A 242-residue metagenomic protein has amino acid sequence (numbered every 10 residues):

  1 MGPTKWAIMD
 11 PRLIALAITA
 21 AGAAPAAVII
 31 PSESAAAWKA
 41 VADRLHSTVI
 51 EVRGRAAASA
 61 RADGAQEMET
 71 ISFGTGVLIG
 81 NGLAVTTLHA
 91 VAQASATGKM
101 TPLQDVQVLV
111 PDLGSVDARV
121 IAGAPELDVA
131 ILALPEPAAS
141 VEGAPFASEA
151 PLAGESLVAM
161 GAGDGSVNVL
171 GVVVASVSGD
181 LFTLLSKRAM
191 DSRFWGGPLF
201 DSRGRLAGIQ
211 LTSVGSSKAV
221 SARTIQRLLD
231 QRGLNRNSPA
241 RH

Functional and structural regions predicted by a protein language model:
G2-I14: Bacterial N-terminal signal peptides that target proteins for export
A26-V77, A84, L228-H242: N-terminal activation segment of mature serine protease catalytic domains
I29-A42, L103, D117-A118, A139 (+2 more regions): C-terminal cap/linker of serine protease catalytic domains
F73, I79, V110, D201: Short, acidic, Ser/Thr-enriched surface-loop or helix-capping motifs
G76-L78, A118-V120, V173-V174, L199: Conserved hydrophobic positions within beta-strands
V77, M190-Q210: Catalytic nucleophile loop of clan PA
G80-N168, L181-R188, R193, V214-G215 (+1 more regions): Conserved active-site neighborhood of the chymotrypsin/trypsin-like protease fold
